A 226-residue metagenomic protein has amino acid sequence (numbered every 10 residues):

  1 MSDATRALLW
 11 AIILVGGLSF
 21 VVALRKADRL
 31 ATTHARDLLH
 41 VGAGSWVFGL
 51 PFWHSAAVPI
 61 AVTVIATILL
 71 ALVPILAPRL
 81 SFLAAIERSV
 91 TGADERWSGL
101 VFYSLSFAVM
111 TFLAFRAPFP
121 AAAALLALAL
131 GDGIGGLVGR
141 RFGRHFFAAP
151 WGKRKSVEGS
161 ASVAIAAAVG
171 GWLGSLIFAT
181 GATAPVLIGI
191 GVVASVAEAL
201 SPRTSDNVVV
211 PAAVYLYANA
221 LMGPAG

Functional and structural regions predicted by a protein language model:
S2-L9, F20-I60, A71-L173, I177-A225: Interhelical loop and helix-boundary elements at the membrane-water interface of polytopic inner-membrane proteins
W10-G16: Alpha-helical transmembrane segments
A61-I65: Structural signal for the N-terminal portions of transmembrane helices and their immediately preceding loop/interface
